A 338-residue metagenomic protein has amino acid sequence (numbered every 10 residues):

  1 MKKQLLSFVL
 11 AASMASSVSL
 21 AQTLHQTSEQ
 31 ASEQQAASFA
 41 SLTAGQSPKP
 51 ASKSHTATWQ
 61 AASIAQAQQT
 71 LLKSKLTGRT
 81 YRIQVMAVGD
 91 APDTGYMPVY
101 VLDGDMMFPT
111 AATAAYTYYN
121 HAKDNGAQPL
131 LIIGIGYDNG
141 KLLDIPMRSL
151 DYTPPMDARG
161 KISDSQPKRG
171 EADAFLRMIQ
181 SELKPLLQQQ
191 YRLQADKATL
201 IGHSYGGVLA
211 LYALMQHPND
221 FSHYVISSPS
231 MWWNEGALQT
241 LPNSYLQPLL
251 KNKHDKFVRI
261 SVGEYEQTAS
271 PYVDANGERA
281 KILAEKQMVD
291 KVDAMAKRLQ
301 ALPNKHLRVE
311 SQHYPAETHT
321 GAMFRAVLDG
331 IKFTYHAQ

Functional and structural regions predicted by a protein language model:
M1-L20: Gram-negative bacterial Sec-dependent N-terminal signal peptides
Q4-V9, E29-Q30, M323: Generic alpha-helix initiation/capping and coil-helix boundary signal
S19-A44: Signal peptide processing junction and immediate N-terminal pro/mature segment of secreted/exported proteins
Q35-Q338: Non-catalytic cap/lid and distal C-terminal segments of serine-dependent acyl enzymes
